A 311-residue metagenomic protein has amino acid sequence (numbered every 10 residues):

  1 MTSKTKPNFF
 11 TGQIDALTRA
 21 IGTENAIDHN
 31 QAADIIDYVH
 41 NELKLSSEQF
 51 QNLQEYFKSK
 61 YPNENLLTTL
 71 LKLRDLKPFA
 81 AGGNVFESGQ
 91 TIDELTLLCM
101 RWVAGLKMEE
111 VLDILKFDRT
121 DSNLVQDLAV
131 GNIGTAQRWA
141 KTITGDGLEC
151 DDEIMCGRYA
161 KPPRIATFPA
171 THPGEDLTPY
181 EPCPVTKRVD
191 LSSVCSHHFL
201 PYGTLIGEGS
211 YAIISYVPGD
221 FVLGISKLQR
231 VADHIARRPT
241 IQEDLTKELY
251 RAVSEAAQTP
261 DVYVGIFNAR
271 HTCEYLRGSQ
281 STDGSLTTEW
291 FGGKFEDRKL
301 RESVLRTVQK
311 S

Functional and structural regions predicted by a protein language model:
L17, Y38, L43-K44, F57 (+1 more regions): A domain-level signal for the structural core that forms small-molecule/cofactor-binding pockets and catalytic centers
G22-H29, L43-S47, Y61: Charged, low-complexity interaction regions
I27, F50-L53, F57: Extended non-catalytic scaffold regions that mediate assembly and binding in large macromolecular machines
